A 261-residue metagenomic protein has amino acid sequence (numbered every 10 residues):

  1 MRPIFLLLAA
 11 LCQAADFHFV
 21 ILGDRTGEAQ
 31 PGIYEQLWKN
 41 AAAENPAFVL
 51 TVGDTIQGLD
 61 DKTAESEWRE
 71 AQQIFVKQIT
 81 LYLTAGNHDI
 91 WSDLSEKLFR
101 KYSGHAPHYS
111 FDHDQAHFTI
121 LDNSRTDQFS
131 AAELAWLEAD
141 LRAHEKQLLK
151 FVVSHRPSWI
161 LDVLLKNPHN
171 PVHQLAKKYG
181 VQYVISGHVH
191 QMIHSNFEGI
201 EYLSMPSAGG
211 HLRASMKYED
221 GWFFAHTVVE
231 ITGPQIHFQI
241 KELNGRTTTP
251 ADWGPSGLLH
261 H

Functional and structural regions predicted by a protein language model:
P3-C12: Sec-dependent N-terminal signal peptides
C12-S66, H261: N-terminal active-site segment of His-dependent metallophosphoesterases
F19-I21, V49-T51, L83-T84, V152 (+1 more regions): Residue-level marker for buried hydrophobic side chains located in beta-strands that build the well-ordered beta-sheet
D24, G53-D54, G86-N87, H155 (+1 more regions): Active-site glycine-centered loops adjacent to acidic/histidine catalytic or metal-binding residues that shape
G27, Q57, D89, S158 (+1 more regions): Short active-site segment of divalent metal-dependent hydrolases/proteases that encodes the spacing between
K62-L149, P168-Y183, V189-G233, H237-Q239: Extended active-site neighborhood of metal-dependent phosphoesterases/phosphodiesterases
H144-L161: Short acidic, glycine-rich surface-loop motifs adjacent to enzyme active sites
L161-V163, T227-H261: A short C-terminal boundary segment appended to hydrolase-like catalytic domains
